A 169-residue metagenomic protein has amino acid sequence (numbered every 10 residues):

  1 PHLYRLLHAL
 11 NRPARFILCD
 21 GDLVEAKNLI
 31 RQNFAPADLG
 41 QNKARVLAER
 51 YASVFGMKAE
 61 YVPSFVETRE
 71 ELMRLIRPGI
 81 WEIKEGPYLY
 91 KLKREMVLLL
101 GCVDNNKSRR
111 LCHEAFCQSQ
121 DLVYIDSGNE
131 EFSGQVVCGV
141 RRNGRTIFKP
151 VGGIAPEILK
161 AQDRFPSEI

Functional and structural regions predicted by a protein language model:
P1-I169: Adenine nucleotide-associated cytosolic modules
